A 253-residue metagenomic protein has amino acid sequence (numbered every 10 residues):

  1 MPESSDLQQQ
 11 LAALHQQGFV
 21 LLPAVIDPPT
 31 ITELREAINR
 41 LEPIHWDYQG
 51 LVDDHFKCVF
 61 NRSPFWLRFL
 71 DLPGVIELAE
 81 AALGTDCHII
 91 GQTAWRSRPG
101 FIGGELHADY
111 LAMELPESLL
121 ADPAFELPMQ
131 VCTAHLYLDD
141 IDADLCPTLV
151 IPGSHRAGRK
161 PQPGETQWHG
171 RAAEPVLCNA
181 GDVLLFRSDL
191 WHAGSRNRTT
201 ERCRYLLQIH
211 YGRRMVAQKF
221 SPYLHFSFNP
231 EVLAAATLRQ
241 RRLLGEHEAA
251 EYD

Functional and structural regions predicted by a protein language model:
M1-Q16, L22-F125: Non-heme Fe(II)-dependent double-stranded beta-helix
V25, D189-L190: Short, surface-exposed secondary-structure boundary micro-motifs
S63-R68, R171-E174, G194-S195: Active-site rim elements
Q92-A94, A134-L136, L207-Y211: A structural signal for short, well-ordered beta-strand segments
F101-L177, V216-Y223: Catalytic core of non-heme Fe(II) oxygenases with the double-stranded beta-helix
V183, L190-D253: Non-heme Fe(II)/2-oxoglutarate
